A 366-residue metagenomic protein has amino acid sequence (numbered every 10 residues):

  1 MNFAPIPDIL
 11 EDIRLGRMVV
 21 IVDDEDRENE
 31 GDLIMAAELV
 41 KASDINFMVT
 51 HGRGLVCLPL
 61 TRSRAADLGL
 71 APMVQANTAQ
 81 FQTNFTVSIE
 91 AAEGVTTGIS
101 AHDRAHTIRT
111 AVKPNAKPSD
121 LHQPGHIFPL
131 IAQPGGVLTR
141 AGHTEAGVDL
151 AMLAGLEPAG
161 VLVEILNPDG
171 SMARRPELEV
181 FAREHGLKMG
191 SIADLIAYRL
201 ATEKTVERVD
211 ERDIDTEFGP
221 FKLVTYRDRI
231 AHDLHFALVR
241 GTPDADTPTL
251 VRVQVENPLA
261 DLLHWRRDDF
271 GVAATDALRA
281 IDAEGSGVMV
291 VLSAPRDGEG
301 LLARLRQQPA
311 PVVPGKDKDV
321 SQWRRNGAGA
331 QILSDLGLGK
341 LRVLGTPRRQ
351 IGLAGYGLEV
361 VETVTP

Functional and structural regions predicted by a protein language model:
M1-P366: Catalytic domains of riboflavin
